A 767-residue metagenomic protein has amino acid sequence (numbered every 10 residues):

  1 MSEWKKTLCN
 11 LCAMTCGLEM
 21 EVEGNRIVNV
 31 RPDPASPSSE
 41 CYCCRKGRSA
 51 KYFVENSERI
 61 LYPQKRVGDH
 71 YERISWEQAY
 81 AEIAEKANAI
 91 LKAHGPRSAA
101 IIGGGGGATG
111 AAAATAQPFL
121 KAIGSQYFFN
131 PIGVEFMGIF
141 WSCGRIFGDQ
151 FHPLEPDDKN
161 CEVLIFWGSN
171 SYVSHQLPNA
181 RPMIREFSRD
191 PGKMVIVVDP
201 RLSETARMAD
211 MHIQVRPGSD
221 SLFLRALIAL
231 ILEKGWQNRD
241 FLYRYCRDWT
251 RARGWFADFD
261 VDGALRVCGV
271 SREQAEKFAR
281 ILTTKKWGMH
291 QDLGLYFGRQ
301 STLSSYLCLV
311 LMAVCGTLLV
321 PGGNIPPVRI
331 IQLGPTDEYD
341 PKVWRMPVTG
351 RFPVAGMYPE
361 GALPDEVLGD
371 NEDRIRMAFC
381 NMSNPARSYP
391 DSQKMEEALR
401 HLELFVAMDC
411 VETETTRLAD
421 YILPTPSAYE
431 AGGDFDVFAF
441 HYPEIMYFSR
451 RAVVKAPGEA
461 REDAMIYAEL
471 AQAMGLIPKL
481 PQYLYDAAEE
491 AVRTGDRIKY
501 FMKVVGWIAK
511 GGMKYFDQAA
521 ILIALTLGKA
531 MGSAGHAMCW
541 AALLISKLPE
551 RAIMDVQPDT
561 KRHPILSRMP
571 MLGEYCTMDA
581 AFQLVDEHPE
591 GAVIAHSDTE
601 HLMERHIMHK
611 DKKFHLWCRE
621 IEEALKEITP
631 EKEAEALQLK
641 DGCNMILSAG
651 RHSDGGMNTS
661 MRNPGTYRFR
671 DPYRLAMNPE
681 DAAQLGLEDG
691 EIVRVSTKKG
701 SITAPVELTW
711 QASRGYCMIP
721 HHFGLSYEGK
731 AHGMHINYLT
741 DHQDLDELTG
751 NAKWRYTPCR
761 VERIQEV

Functional and structural regions predicted by a protein language model:
M1-K234, G263, S271-R272, P385 (+4 more regions): N-terminal export/assembly segments and adjacent metallocofactor-ligating motifs of anaerobic energy-metabolism
V28, N238-R239, A275, G288-M289 (+7 more regions): Acidic/polar loop patches that form or flank catalytic/metal-binding clefts of enzymes that bind anionic ligands
D69-H70, K234-R272, V453-H606, F669-D671 (+1 more regions): N-terminal leader/propeptide and maturation segments of large enzyme subunits in energy/redox metabolism and hydrolases
A114-I196, S221-R225, L309-R417, S427-V437 (+3 more regions): Extended redox/cofactor-interaction regions of prokaryotic respiratory oxidoreductases
A209-V215, Y429-F435, I445-A456: Short beta-alpha connecting loops at secondary-structure transitions that line or flank enzyme active sites
L227, R247-P359: Active-site phosphate/pyrophosphate-binding segments
D420: Catalytic, metal-anchored helix/loop core of enzyme active sites in primary metabolism
D463-Q518, S660-A676, E680-V767: Long, contiguous, secondary-structure-rich segments that constitute the structural scaffold of globular domains
